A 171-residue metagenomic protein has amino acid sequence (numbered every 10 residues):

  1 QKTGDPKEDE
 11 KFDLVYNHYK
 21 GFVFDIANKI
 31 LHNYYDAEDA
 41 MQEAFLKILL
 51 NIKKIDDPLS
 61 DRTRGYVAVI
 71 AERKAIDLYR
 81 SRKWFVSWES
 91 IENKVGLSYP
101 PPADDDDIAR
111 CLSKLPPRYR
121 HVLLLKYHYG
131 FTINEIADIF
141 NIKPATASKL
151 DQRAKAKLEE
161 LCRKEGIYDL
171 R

Functional and structural regions predicted by a protein language model:
K2-D25, K29, R120: A short, charge-rich alpha-helical start-of-domain segment used by transcription regulators
T3-G4, E89, D138-N141, K155-R171: C-terminal edge and immediately downstream basic/flexible tail or linker adjoining helix-turn-helix-like DNA-binding
G4, H32, F45-D61, S81-R82: Sigma70-family region 2
K20, F24, F45, P116 (+2 more regions): C-terminal flanking helix
D25, D39-L46, L50, D61-R73: Structural recognition of an alpha-helix C-terminal capping motif at a helix-to-coil junction
K54, A68-E89: Arg/Lys-rich amphipathic alpha helix in sigma70-family domain 2
D77, F85-D107, L112: Internal acidic/polar
V122-K126: A short pre-motif secondary-structure segment
